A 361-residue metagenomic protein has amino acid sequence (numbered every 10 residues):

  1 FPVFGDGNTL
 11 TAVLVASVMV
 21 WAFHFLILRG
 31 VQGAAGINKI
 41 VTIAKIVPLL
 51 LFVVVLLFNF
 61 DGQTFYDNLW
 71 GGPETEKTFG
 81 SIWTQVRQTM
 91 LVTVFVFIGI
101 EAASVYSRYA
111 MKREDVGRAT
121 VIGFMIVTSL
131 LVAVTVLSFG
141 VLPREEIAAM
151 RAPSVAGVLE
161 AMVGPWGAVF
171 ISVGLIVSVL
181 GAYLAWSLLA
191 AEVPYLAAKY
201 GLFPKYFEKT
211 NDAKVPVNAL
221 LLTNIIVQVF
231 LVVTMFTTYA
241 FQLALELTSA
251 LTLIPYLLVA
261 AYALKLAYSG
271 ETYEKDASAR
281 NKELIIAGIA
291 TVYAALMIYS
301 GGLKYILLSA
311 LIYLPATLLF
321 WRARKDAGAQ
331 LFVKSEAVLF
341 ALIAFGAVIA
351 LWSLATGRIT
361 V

Functional and structural regions predicted by a protein language model:
F1-L28, I176-L196, Y239-L253, L258: Hydrophobic transmembrane alpha-helices that form the core helical bundles of multi-pass secondary transporters
F1-V3, E76, V121-W186, F203-T248: TM-loop-TM module centered on a large, flexible mid-protein loop between adjacent transmembrane helices in multi-pass
G5, V18-A44, Y106-Y109, T234-L243 (+2 more regions): Membrane-water interface regions at transmembrane-helix termini and the short interhelical loops of multi-pass membrane
T11-G62, T120-F124, S249-I254, S309-P315 (+1 more regions): Membrane-interface loop-to-helix entry segments
L26-Q32, G62, W166, F203 (+4 more regions): Transmembrane helix-loop junctions in multi-pass membrane proteins
I40-A44, A103-F139, V193, K214-V215: Junctions where cytoplasmic loops transition into the N-terminal start of transmembrane alpha-helices in multi-pass
I43-P73, V136-L142, A260-Y273, D326-A327 (+1 more regions): Hydrophobic alpha-helical segments and their helix-loop junctions in multi-pass secondary transporters
T210-N211, Y256-A344: C-terminal membrane-solvent junction of multi-pass transporters and transport-like membrane proteins
